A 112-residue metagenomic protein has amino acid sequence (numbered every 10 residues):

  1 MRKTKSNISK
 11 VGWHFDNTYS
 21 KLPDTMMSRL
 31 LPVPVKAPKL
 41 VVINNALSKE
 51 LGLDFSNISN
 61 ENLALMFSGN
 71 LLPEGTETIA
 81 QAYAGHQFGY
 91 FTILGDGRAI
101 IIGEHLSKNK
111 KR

Functional and structural regions predicted by a protein language model:
M1-L65: TRNA-binding/sensing appendages of the translation machinery
A37-R112: Conserved ATP-binding subdomain of kinase catalytic cores across diverse folds
